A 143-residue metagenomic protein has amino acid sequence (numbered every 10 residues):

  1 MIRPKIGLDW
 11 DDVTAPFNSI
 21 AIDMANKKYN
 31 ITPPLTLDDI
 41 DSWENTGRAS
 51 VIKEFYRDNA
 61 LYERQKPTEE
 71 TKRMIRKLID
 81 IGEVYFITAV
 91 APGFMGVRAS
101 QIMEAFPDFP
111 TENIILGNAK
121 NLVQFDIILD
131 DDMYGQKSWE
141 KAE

Functional and structural regions predicted by a protein language model:
M1-E54: Active-site neighborhood of HAD-like aspartate-dependent phosphohydrolases
M1-R3, I81, T111, Q124-F125 (+1 more regions): A general structural motif
A15-N18, D23, G93-V97, L122-Q124 (+1 more regions): Short catalytic/ligand-binding loop motif for oxyanion handling, primarily in non-cytosolic enzymes, centered on
L37-D39, R57-K66: A short acidic, glycine-rich active-site loop that binds or catalyzes chemistry on phosphate/adenosine moieties
Y62-P67, T71-I102: Substrate-recognition element of Asp-dependent hydrolases with the DxDx(T/V) motif
M103-I115: Structural recognition of alpha->loop->beta junctions
N113-K141: Conserved Lys-Pro-Asp/Glu-containing loop-to-beta segment of HAD-superfamily phosphomonoesterases, centered on
